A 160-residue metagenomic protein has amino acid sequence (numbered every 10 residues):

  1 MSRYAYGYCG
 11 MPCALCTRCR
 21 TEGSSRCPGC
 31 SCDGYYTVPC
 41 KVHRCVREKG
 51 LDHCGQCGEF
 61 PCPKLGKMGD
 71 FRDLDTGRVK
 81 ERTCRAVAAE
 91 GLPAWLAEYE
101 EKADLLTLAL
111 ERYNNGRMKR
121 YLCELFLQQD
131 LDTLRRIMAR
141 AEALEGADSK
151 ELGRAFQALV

Functional and structural regions predicted by a protein language model:
M1-P39, H43-C54: N-terminal cysteine/histidine-rich coordination modules
R3, K150-L159: Low-complexity, acidic/Ser/Thr- and charged residue-rich accessory regions of DNA metabolism proteins
G50, G91, Q157-V160: Glycine-centered secondary-structure boundary/capping sites
G55-R154: Short loop/turn segments that flank or connect secondary-structure elements
